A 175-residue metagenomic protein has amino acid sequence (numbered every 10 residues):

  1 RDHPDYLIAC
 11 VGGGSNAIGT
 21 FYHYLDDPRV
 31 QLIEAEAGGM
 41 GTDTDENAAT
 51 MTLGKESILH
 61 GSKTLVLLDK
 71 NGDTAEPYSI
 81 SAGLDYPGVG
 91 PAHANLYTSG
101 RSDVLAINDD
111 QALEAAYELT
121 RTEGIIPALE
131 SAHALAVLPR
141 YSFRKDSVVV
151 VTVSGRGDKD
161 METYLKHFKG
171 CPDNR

Functional and structural regions predicted by a protein language model:
R1, D26-R29, E34-I125, K166-R175: Active-site/ligand-binding loops adjacent to catalytic centers
R1-V30: Glycine-rich ThDP/TPP pyrophosphate-binding loop and its adjacent helix/strand module within ThDP-dependent enzymes
H3-C10, Q31-A37, S147-V153: Beta-strand segments within the central parallel beta-sheet cores of soluble alpha/beta enzyme folds
L7-A9, G14, L32, L84 (+4 more regions): Buried hydrophobic positions in well-ordered alpha/beta secondary-structure cores of metabolic enzymes
V11-F21, T42-D43, S131-L138, D158-M161: Short glycine/serine/threonine-rich phosphate/pyrophosphate-binding segments that cradle anionic phosphate groups
Y22, D26, P139-R140, T163-K166: Short, well-ordered alpha-helices that flank and scaffold nucleotide-derived cofactor binding pockets
T120-T152: C-terminal structured "cap/appendage" subdomains that terminate the fold
V151-R175: Glycine/aspartate-rich loop-and-adjacent alpha/beta segment that forms the canonical ThDP
